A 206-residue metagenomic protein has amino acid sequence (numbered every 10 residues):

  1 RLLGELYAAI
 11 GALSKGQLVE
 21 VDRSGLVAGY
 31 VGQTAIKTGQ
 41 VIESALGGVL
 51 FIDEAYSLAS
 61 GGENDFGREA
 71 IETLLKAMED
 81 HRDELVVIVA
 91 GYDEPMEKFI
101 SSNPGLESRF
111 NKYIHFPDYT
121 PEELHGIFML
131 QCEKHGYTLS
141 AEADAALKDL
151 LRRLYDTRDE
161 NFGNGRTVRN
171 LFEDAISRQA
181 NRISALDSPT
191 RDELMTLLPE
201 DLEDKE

Functional and structural regions predicted by a protein language model:
R1-G16, Q40-S44, F110: Walker A/P-loop
I10-L13, K98-S101, E107, F116-N161 (+1 more regions): Conserved C-terminal "switch" segment of AAA+ ATPases
G16-A45: Short glycine-rich substrate-engagement loop in P-loop NTPases that contacts/grips substrate
R23-T34, S57-R68, Y113-H115: Flexible beta-alpha connector loops of hexameric P-loop NTPases
G25-V27, Y56-L58, Y92-E97, D118-L124 (+1 more regions): Conserved nucleotide-binding/hydrolysis micro-motifs of P-loop NTPases
Y56-I88, E94-E107: Conserved catalytic/switch belt of AAA+ P-loop NTPases
L139, L154-E206: C-terminal helical "lid" subdomain and adjoining coupling/linker elements of P-loop NTPases
